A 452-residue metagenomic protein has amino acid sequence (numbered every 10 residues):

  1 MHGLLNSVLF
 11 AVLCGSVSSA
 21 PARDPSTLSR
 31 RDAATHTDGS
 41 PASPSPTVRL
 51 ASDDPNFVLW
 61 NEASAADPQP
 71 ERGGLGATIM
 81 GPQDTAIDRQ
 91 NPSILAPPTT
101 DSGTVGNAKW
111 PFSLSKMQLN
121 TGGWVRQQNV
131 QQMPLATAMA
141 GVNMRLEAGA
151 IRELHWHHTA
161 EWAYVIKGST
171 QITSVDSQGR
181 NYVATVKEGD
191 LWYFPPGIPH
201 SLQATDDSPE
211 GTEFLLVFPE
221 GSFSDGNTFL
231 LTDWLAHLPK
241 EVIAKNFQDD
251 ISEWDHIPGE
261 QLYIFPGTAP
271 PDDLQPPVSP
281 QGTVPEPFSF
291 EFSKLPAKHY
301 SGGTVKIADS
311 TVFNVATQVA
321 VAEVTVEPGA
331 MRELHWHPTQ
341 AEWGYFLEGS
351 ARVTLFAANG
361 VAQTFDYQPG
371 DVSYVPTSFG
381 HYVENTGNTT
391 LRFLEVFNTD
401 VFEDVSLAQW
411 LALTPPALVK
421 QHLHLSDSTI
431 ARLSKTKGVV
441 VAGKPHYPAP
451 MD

Functional and structural regions predicted by a protein language model:
M1-T27: Fungal secretory targeting signals
R23-A138, V242-E323, E327, E333 (+1 more regions): A short, N-terminal "cap"/entry segment at the start of jelly-roll beta-barrel domains of the cupin/DSBH fold
L146-G149, T185-E210, V217-E220, V326-G329 (+2 more regions): Conserved metal-binding segment of the jelly-roll/cupin
A148-I151, W156-Q178, E188, P328-M331 (+2 more regions): Glycine- and acidic-residue-biased ligand/ion/polar-headgroup-sensing regions
L154-W156, T173-V175, Y182-V183, L216 (+7 more regions): Intrinsically disordered, low-complexity regions enriched in proline, serine, glycine and charged residues
S169, P199, S350-R352, G380 (+1 more regions): Structural motif
G211-A269, T390-P445: Active-site-adjacent segment of 2-oxoglutarate/Fe(II) JmjC oxygenases
